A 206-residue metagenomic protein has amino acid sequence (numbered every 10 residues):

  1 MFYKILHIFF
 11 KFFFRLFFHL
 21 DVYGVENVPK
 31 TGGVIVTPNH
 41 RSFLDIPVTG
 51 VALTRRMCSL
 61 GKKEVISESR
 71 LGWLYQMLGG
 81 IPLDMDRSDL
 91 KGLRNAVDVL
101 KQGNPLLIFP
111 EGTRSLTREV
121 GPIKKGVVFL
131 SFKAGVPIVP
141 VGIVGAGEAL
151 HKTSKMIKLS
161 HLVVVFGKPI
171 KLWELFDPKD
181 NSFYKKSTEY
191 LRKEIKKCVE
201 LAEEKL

Functional and structural regions predicted by a protein language model:
M1-D21: N-terminal membrane-anchoring alpha-helices
L6, R15, P29-R87, N95: Catalytic core of membrane glycerolipid acyltransferases/transacylases, capturing the structured, soluble-facing
R15-F17, T54, K133, L159: Short, well-ordered coil/turn elements that cap or connect secondary structure elements
R15-Y23, R87, A146-A149: Short gly/ser/thr-rich secondary-structure transition/capping motifs
D21-T31: Membrane-interface helix-loop junction between the first two transmembrane segments
G24, N39, G61-K62, G79 (+2 more regions): A secondary-structure boundary/capping signal
E26, K63, D84, G142 (+1 more regions): Residues at the C-termini of beta-strands that transition into short coil/loop
K91-L206: Non-catalytic C-terminal accessory region of glycerolipid acyltransferases and related lyso-lipid remodeling enzymes
